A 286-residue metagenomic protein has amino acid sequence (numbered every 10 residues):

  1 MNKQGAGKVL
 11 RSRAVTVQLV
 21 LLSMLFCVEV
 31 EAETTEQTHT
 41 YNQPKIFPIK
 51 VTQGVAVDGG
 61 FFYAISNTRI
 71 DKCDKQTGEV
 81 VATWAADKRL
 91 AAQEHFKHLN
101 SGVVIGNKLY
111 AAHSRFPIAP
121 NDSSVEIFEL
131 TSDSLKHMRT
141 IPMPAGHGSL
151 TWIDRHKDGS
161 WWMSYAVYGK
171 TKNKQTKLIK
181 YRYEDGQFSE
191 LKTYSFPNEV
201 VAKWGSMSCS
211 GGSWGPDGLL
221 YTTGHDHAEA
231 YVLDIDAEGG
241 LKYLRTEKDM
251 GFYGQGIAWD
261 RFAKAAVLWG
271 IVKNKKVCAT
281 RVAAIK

Functional and structural regions predicted by a protein language model:
T40-Q43, W84-H95, M138-G148, S189-S206 (+1 more regions): Surface-exposed loop and turn segments in beta-propeller and other repeat-based domains that flank or scaffold
Q43-T68: Beta-strand-rich domains and repeat architectures in extracellular enzymes and scaffolds, especially beta-propellers
I49-G54, Q93-S101, A145-R155, W204-G211 (+1 more regions): Repeated scaffold domains used in trafficking and secretory/extracellular systems, primarily beta-propellers
V57-G59, V104-G106, R155-D158, W214-D217 (+1 more regions): Residue-level detector of Asp-centered blade-edge/turn motifs that repeat once per structural unit in beta-propeller
F61-A64, L109-Y110, W161-S164, L219-T222 (+1 more regions): Conserved beta-propeller blade signature
I70-D71, I118-I127, K170-K180, A228-L233 (+1 more regions): Structural motif
V80-R115: Blade-loop segments of beta-propeller domains
E199-I235: Loop/turn-rich, solvent-exposed surfaces of beta-rich toroidal or solenoidal domains
